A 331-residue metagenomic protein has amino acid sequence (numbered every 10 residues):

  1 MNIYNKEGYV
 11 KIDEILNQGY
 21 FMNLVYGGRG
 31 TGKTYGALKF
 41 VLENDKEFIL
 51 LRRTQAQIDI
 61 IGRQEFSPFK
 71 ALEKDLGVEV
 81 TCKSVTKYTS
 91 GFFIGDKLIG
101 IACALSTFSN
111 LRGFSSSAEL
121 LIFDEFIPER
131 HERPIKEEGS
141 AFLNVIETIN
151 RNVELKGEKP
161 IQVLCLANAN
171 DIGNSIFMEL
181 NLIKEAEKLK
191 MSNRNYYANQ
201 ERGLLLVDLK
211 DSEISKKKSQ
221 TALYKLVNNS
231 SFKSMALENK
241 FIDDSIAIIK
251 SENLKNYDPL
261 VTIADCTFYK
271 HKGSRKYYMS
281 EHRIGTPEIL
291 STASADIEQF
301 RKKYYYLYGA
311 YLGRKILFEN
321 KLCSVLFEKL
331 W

Functional and structural regions predicted by a protein language model:
N2-W331: Phosphate/NTP-binding elements of NTP-utilizing enzymes
